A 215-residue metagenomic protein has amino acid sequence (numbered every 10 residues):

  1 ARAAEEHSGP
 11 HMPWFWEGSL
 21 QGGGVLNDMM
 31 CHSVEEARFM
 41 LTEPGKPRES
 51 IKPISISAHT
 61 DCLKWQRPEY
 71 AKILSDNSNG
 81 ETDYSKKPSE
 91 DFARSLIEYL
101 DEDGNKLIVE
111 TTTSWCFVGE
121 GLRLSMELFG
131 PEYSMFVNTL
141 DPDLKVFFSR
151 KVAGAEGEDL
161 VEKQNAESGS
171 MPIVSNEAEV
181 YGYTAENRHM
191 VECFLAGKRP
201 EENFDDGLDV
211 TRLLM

Functional and structural regions predicted by a protein language model:
A1-K87: Predominantly a Rossmann-like dinucleotide-binding segment in NAD(P)-dependent oxidoreductases
G24, C31-R38, E90, Y181-R188 (+1 more regions): A structural signal for well-ordered alpha-helical segments within the folded catalytic domains of diverse enzymes
P44-E49, L100-K106, E156: Short, solvent-exposed loop/turn segments that connect beta-strands within catalytic domains and beta-strand-rich
P88-K106, L128-G130: Active-site beta-strand termini and strand-to-loop segments that position acidic
E102-G104, K151, S175-A178, A185-M215: C-terminal helix-rich "cap/oligomerization" subdomain common to oxidoreductases
T112-E120: Glycine-rich phosphate/pyrophosphate-binding beta-alpha loops
M126, P142-N165: Short polybasic amphipathic segments
